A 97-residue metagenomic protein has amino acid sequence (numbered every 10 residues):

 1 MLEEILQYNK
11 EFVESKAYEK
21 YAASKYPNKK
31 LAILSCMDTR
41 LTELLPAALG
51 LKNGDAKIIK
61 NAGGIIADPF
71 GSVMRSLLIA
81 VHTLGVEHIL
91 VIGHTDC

Functional and structural regions predicted by a protein language model:
M1-I66: Short, conserved "active-site rim" segments that organize catalytic pockets and cofactor/ligand binding
N53-C97: Short HxH-centered metal-ligating active-site micro-motif
